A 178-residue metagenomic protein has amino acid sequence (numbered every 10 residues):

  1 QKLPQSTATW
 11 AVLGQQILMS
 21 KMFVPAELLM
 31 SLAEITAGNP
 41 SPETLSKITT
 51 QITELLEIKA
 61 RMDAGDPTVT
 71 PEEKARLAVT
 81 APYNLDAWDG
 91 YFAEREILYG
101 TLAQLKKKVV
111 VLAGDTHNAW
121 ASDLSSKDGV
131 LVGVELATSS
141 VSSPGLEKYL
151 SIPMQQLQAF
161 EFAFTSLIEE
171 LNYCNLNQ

Functional and structural regions predicted by a protein language model:
Q1-Q178: Long, structured stretches of catalytic cores involved in phosphate-ester chemistry, encompassing
